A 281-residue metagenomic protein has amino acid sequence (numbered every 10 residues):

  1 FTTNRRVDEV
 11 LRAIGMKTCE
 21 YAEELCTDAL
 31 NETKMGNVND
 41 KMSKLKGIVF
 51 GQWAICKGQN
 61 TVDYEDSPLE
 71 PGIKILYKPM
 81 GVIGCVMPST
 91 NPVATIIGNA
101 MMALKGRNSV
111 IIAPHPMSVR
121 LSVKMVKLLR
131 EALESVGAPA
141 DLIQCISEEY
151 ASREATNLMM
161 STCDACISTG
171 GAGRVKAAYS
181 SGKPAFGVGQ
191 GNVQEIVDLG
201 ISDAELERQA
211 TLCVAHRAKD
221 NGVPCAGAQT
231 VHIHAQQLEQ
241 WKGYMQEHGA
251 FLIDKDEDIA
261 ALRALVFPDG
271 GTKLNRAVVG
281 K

Functional and structural regions predicted by a protein language model:
F1-I73, M102, E247: N-terminal Rossmann-like NAD(P)+-binding subdomain of aldehyde/semialdehyde dehydrogenases
T2, L11-A22, C26-A29, T33-N37 (+5 more regions): Structural signal for hydrophobic packing residues in well-ordered secondary-structure cores of soluble enzyme domains
N4, L11, T18, A22 (+14 more regions): Generic structural signal for well-ordered, non-membrane alpha-helical segments in soluble metabolic enzymes
G47, A54, Y77-M80, C166-I167 (+4 more regions): Short glycine- and Lys/Arg-enriched binding-loop motifs that mark or flank ligand-binding interfaces
V49-Q52, R153-N157, A264-D269: Short, solvent-exposed polar/charged micro-motifs at secondary-structure junctions
Y64-R208: Rossmann-like NAD(P) dinucleotide-binding subdomain of oxidoreductase/dehydrogenase enzymes
V175-K281: ALDH superfamily catalytic-core signature
